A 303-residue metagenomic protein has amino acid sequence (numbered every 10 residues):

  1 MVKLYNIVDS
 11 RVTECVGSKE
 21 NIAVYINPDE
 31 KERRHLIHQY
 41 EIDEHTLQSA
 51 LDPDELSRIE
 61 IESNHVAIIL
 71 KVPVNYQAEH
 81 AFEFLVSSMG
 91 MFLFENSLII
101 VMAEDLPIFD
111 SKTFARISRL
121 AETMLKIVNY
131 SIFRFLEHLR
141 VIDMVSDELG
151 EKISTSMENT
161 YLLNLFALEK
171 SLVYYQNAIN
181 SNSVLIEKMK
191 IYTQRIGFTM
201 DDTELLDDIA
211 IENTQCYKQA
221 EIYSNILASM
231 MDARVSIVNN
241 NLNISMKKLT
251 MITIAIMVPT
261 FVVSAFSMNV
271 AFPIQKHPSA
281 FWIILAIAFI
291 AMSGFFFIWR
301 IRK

Functional and structural regions predicted by a protein language model:
M1-I191, D208, E212-Q215, Q219 (+1 more regions): Peripheral, non-transmembrane regulatory/ligand-interaction domains of membrane transport proteins
L36, A115-I117, M189-L206, I222-N239: Hydrophobic alpha-helical transmembrane segments
E41, T214-K303: Hydrophobic alpha-helical transmembrane segments and their immediately adjacent juxtamembrane loops
E158-Y161, D202, L242: The cytosolic transmitter module of two-component sensor histidine kinases
